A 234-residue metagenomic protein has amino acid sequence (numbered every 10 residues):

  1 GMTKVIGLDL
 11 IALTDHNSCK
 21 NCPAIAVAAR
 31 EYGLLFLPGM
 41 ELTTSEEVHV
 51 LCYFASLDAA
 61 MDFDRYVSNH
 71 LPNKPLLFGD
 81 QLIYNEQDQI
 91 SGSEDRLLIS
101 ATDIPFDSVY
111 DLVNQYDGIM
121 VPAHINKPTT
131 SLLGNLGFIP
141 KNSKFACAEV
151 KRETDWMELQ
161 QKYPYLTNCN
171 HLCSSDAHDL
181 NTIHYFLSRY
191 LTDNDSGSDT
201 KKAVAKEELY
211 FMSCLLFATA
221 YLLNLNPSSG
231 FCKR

Functional and structural regions predicted by a protein language model:
G1-N17, E41, I119-V121: Divalent metal-dependent hydrolysis catalytic cores, especially in the metallo-beta-lactamase
D15, H124, R152, S175: Short secondary-structure boundary segments
K20-A29: Metal-dependent catalytic neighborhoods of phosphoester/phosphodiester hydrolases
A28-C147, T154, K202-A203, Y210-T219 (+2 more regions): Extended substrate/RNA-proximal surfaces in nucleic-acid metabolism proteins
A59, H184-G197: Ligand-binding grooves and catalytic loops that recognize ribose/phosphate and carbohydrate rings, and esterified lipid
N142-A146, L166-N170, R189: Glycine-enriched alpha-helix->loop->beta-strand junction motifs that scaffold or abut catalytic
D155-Q161: A short, acidic, amphipathic alpha-helical segment used as a generic capping/interface helix at domain edges
N170-Y185: Short acidic/histidine-rich active-site segments
